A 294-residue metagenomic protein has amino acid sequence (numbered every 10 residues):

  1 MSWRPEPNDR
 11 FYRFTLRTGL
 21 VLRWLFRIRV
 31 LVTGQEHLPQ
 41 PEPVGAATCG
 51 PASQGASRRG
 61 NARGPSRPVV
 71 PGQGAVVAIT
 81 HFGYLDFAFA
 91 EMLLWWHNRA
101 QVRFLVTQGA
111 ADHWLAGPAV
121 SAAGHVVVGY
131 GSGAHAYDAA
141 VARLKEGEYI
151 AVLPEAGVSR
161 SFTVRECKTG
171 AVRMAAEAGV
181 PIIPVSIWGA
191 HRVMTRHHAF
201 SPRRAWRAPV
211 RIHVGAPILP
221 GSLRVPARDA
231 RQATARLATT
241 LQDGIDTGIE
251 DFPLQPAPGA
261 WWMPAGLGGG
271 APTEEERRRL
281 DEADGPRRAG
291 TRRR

Functional and structural regions predicted by a protein language model:
M1-E36, A100, W114-A123: A transmembrane-helix-recognition feature enriched in membrane-embedded lipid enzymes and envelope glyco-/phospholipid
P43-S132: Catalytic core of membrane glycerolipid acyltransferases/transacylases, capturing the structured, soluble-facing
A119, A142, R173-E177: Hydrophobic/aromatic ligand-binding patch that stacks against planar heteroaromatic rings of cofactors or nucleotides
R143-V172: Catalytic-site beta-strand/loop segments enriched in glycine and acidic/polar residues
F162-R228, P258-A265: A cross-family acyltransferase "interaction/gating" segment
T247-M263: Short, flexible loop/turn segments with low-complexity composition
A260-R294: Acidic, Ser/Thr-rich low-complexity intrinsically disordered segments
